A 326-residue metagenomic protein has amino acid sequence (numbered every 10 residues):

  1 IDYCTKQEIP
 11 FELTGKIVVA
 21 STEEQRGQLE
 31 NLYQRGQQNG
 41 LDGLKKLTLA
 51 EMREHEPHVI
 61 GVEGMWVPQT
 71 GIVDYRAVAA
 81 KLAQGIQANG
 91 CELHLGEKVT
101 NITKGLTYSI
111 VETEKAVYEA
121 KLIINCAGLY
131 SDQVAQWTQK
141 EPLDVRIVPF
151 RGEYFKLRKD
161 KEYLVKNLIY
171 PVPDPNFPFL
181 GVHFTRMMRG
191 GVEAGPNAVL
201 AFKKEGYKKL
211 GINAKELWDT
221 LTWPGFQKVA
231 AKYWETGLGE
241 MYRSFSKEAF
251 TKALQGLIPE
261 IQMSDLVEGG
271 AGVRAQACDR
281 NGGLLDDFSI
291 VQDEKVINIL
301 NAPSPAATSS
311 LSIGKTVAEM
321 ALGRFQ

Functional and structural regions predicted by a protein language model:
I1-E51, G61, G181-V182, K203: Dinucleotide-binding Rossmann-like beta1-alpha1 core, especially the glycine-rich loop that anchors the ADP
P10-A20, G43-K46, E51-G90, Y108-E114 (+3 more regions): Helix-loop-beta segment of a Rossmann-like dinucleotide-binding subdomain
F11-T14, L143-V148, I261-G270: A short coil-to-beta-strand element that immediately follows conserved catalytic motifs
S21, T48, Q69, K159 (+5 more regions): Pocket-edge structural micro-motifs
M65-L122, C126, Y130-Q133, S309-L322: Helical element adjacent to the flavin cofactor pocket in flavoenzyme catalytic cores
I102-N213: Flavin-dependent oxidoreductases
K209, K215-Q326: C-terminal catalytic lobe of FAD-dependent flavoproteins
